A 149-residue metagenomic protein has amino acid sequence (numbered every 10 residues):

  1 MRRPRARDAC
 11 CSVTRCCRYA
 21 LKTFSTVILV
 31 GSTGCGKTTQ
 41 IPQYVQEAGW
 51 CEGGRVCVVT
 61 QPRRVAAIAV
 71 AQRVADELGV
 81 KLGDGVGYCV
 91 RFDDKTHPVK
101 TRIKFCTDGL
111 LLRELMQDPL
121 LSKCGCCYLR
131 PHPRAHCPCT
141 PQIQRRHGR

Functional and structural regions predicted by a protein language model:
M1-R149: Conserved P-loop NTPase motor core
